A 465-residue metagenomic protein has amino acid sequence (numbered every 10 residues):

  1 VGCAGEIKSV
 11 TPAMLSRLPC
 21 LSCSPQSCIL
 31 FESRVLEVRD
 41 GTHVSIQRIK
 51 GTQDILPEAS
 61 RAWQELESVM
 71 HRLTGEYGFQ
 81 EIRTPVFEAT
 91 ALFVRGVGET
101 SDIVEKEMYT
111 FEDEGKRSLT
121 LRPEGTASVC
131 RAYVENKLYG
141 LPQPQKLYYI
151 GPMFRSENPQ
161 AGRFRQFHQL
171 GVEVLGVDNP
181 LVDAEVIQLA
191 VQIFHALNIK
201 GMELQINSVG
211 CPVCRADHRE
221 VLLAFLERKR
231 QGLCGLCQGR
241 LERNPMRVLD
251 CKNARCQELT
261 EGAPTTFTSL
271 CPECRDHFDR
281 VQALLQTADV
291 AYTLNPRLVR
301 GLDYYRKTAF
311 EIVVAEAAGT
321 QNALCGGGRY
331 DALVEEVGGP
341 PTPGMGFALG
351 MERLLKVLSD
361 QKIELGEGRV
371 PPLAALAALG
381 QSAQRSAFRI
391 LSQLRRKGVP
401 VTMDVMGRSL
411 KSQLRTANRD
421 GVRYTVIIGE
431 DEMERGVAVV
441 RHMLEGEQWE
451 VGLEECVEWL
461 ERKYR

Functional and structural regions predicted by a protein language model:
G2-G5, G41: Residue-identity detector for glycine
C3, C20-C23, C28: Cysteine-centered motifs
G5-K8, P12: Positively charged N-terminal leader segments that act as targeting/secretion signals
S9, S27, S33: Cationic, low-complexity basic patches in intrinsically disordered or flexible, solvent-exposed regions
D40-T416, D420-R465: TRNA-recognition modules of translation machinery and tRNA-sensing kinases, especially anticodon-binding
